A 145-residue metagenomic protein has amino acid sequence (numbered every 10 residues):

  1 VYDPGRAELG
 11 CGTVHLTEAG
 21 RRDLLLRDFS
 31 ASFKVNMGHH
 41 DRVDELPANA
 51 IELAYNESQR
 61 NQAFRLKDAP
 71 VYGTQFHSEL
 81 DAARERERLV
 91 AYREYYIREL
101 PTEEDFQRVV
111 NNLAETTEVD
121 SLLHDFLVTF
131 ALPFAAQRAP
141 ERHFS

Functional and structural regions predicted by a protein language model:
V1-A83: Pocket-forming structural segment of enzyme catalytic cores
L80-S145: Acyltransferase
